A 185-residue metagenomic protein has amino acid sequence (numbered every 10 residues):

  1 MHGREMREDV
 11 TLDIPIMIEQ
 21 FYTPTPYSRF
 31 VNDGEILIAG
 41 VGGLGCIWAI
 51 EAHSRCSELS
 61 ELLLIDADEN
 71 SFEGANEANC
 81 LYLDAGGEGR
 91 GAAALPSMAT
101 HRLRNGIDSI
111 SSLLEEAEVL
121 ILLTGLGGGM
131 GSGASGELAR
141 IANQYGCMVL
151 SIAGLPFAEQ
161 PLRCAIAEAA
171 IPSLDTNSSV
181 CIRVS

Functional and structural regions predicted by a protein language model:
M1-S185: Tubulin/FtsZ superfamily GTPase core signature
